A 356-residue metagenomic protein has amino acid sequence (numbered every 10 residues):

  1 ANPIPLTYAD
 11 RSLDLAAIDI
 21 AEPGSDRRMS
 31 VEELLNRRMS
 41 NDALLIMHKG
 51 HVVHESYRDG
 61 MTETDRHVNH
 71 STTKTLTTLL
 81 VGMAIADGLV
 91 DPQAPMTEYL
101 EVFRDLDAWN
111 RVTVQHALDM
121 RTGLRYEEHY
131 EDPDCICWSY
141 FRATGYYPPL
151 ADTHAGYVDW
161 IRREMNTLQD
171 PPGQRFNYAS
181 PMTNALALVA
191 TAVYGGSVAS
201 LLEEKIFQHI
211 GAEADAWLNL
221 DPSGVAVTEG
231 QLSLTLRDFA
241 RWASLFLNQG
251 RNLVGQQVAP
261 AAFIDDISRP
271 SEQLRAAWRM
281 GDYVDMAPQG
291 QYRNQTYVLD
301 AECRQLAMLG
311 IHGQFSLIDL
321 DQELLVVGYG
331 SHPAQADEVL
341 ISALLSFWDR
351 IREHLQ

Functional and structural regions predicted by a protein language model:
A1-T62, V90, D119, G123 (+2 more regions): N-terminal leader/targeting segments and the immediately adjacent pre-domain N-terminus
N36-L45, R58-D105, V112, D170-Y178 (+1 more regions): Short active-site loop at a secondary-structure junction that contains or immediately precedes the catalytic residue(s)
G50, V68-Q93, A117, L186-A190 (+1 more regions): Active-site SXXK
H51-S56, P95-E98, P133-P172, G196-D215: Short, charged, amphipathic alpha-helices and their helix-cap/turn boundaries
A86-H129, T167, A192-G230, L234: Active-site helix/loop module of the DD-peptidase/beta-lactamase fold, centered on the serine-lysine SxxK catalytic
P181-V189, T228-N252, Q314-G330: Active-site-proximal alpha-helical segments within enzyme catalytic domains
E213-A216, D265-L325: Active-site Gly/Thr loop motif
Q305-Q356: Structured C-terminal helix/loop/strand segments within mature extracytoplasmic catalytic/sensor domains
